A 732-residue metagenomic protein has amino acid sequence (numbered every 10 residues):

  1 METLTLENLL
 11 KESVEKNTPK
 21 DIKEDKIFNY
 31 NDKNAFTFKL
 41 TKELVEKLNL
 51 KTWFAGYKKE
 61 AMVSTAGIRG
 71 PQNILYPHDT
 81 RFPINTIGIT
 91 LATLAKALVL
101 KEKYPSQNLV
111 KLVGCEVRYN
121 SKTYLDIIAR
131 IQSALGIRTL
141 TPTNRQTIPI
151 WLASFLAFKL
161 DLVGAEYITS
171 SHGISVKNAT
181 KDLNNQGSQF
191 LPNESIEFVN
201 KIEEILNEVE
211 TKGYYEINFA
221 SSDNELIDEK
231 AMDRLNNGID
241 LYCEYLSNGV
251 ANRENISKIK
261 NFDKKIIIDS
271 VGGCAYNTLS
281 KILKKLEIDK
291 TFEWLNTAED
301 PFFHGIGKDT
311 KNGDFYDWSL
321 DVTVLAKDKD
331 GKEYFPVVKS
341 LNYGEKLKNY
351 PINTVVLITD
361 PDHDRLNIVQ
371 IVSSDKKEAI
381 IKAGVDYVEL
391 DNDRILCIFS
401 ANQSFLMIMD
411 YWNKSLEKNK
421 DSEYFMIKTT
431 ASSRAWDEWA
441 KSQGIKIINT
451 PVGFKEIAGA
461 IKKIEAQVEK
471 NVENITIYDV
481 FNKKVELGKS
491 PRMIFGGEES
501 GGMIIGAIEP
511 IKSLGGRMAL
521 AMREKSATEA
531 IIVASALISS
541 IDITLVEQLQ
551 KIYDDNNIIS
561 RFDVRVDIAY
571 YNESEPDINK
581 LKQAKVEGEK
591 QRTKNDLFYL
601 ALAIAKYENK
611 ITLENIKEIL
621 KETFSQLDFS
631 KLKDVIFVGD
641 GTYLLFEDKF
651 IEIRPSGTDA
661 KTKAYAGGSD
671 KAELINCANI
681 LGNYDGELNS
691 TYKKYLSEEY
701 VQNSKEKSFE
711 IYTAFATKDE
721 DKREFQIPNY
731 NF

Functional and structural regions predicted by a protein language model:
E2-T37, K103-L191, W436-E438, S442: Ferredoxin-reductase
S13, N17, D21, D25-D32 (+3 more regions): Gly/Ser/Thr-enriched, mixed-charge loops and adjacent short helices that form phosphate/oxyanion-binding elements
G56-R81, S170-G173, S270-C274, T278 (+5 more regions): Conserved phosphate/anionic-ligand binding catalytic regions in large, soluble enzymes, centered on
T90-K111, N248-F262, N419: Glycine-rich phosphate/diphosphate-binding loops that line cofactor/substrate pockets in enzymes
L109-R118, K265-V271, Y665-G667: Short glycine-rich or small-residue beta-strand-to-loop segments that form or flank ligand, phosphate, metal/Fe-S
L112-K177, K281-Q370: N-terminal small/polar loop signature for handling phosphorylated ligands or for N-terminal nucleophile
S175-N178, D182-L191, N200, Y316 (+1 more regions): Replace "Mg2+/Mn2+-dependent" with "divalent metal-dependent
N353-V355, P361, V369-I371, K376-I381 (+6 more regions): Phosphate-binding and adjacent anionic-ligand microenvironments
